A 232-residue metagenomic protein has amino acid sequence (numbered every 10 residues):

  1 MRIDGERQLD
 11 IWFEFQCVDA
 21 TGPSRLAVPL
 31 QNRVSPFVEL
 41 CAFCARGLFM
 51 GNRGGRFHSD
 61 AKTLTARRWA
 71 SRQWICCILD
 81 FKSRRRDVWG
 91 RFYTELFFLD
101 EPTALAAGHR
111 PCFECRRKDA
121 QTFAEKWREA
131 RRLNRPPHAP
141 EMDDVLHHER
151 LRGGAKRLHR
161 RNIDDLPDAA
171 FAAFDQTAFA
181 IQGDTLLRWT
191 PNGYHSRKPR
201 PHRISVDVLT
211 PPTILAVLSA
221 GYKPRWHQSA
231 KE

Functional and structural regions predicted by a protein language model:
R2, L9-E232: Mature, structured domains enriched in cysteine- and short glycine motifs
